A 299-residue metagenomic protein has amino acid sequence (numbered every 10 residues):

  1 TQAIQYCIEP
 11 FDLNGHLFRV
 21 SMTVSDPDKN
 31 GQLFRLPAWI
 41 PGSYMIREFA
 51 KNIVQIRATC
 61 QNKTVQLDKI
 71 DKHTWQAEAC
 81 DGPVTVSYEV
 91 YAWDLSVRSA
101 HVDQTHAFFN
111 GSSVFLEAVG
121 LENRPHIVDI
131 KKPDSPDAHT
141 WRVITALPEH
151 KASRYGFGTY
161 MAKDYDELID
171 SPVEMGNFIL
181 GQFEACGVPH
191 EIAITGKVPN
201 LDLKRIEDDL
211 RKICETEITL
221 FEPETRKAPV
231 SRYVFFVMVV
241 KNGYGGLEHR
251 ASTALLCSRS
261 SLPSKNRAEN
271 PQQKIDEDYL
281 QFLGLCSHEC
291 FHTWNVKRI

Functional and structural regions predicted by a protein language model:
T1-L13: N-terminal, polar/Ser/Thr-rich
I4-Y6, F18-M22, V84-V86, H126-V128 (+1 more regions): Hydrophobic residues positioned within well-ordered beta-strands of beta-sheet architectures
I8-F11, T23, G42-D103, A118-V119: A surface-exposed beta-strand-loop module
D12, V24-D28, V90-D94, K132-D134 (+1 more regions): Beta-strand elements of well-folded, non-transmembrane domains
F18-A50, L116-P133: Surface-exposed beta-strand/loop patches in extracellular or lumenal glycoproteins
P37, S87-F178: Extended, low-hydrophobicity, Ser/Thr/Pro/Gly-biased non-transmembrane segments
F49-N52, R57, N123, I127-P148 (+4 more regions): Zn2+-dependent metallopeptidase catalytic core
I179-I299: Juxtacatalytic substrate-recognition/specificity segment
